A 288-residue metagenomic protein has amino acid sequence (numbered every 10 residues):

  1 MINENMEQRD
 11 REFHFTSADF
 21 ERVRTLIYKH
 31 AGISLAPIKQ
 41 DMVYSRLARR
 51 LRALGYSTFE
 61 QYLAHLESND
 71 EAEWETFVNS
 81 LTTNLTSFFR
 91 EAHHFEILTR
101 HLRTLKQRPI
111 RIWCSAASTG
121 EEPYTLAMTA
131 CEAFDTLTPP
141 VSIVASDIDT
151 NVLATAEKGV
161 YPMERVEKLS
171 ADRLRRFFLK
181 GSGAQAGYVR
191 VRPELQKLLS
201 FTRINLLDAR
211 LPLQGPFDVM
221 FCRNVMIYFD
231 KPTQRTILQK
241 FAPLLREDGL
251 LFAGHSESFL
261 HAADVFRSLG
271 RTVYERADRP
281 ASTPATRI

Functional and structural regions predicted by a protein language model:
I2-W113, G254: Conserved AdoMet
Q107, Y161, R246: Short conserved AdoMet
R108-E122, S142-V144: Conserved class I S-adenosyl-L-methionine
T119-T136: Conserved SAM-binding loop of SAM-dependent methyltransferases across substrates and taxa, primarily the Class I
T136-F221, V225-T236, S258-L260, P280: Extended basic-aromatic, gly/pro-enriched interface segments that bind polyanionic ligands
V219, L260-I288: Core SAM-dependent methyltransferase catalytic element
R235-E247: A short glycine-rich, Lys/Arg-flanked "PGG" loop and its adjoining helix->strand segment in the class I
E247-H255: Conserved beta-strand signature within the Rossmann-like core of class I S-adenosyl-L-methionine
